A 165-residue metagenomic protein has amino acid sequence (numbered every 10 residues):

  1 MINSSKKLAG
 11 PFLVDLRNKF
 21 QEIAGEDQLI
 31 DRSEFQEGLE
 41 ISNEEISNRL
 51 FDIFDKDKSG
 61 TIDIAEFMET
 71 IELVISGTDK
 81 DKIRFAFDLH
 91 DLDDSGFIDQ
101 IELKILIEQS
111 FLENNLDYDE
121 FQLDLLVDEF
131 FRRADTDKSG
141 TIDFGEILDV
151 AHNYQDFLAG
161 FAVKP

Functional and structural regions predicted by a protein language model:
M1-I53, I64-H90, D94, Q100 (+1 more regions): EF-hand Ca2+-binding helix-loop-helix modules
S59-D117, F121-P165: EF-hand and EF-hand-like Ca2+-sensor regions
